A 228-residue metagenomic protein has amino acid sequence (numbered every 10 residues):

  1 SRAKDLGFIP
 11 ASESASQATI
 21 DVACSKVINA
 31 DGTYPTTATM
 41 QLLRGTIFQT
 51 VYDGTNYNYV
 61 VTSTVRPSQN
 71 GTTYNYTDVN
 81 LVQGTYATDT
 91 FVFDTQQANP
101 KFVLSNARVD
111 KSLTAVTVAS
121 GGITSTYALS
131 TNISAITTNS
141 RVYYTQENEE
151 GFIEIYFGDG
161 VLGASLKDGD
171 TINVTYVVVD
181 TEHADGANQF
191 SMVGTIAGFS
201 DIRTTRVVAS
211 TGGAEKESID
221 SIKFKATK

Functional and structural regions predicted by a protein language model:
S1-K228: Signature of Asx- and small-polar-rich beta-strand/turn repeats characteristic of beta-solenoid architectures
